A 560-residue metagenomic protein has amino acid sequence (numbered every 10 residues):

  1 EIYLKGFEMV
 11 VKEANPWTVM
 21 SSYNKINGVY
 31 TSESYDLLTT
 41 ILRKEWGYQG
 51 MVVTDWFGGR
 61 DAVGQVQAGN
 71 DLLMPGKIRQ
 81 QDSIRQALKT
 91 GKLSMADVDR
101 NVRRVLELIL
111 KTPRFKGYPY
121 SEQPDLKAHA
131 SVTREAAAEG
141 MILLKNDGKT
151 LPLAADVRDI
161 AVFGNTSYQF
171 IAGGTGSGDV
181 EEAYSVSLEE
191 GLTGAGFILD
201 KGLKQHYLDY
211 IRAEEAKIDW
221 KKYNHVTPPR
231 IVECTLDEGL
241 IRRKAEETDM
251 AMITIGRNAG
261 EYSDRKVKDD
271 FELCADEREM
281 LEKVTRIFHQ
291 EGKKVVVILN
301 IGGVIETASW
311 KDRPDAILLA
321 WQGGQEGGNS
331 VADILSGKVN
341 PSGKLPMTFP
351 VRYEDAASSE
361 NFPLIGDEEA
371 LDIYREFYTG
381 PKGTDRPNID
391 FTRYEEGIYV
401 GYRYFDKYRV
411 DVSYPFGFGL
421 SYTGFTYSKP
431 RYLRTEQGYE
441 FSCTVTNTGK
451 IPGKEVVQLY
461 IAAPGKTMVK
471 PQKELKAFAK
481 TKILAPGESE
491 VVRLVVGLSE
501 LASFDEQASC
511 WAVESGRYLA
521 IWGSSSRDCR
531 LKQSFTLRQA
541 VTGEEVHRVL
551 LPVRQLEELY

Functional and structural regions predicted by a protein language model:
E1-E506, C510-W522, S526, R548-Y560: Glycoside hydrolase catalytic-domain context in secreted enzymes
D528-E544: Short beta-strand elements
